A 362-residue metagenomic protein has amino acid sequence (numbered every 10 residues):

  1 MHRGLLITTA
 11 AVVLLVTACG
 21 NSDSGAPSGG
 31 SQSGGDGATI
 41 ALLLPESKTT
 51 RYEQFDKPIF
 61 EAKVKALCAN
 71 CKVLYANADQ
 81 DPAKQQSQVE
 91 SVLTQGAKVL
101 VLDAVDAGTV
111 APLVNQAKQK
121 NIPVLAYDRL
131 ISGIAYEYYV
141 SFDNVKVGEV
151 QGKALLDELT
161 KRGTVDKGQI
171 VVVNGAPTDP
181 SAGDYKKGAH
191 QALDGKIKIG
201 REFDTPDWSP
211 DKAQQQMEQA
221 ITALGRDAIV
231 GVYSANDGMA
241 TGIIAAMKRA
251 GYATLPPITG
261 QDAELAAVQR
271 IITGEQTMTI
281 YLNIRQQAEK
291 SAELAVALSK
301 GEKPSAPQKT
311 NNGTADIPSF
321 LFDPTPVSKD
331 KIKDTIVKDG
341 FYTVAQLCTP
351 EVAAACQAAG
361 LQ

Functional and structural regions predicted by a protein language model:
M1-D23: Secretory targeting and sorting signals
C19-Q362: A residue-level marker of the well-folded mature domains of exported/periplasmic proteins
